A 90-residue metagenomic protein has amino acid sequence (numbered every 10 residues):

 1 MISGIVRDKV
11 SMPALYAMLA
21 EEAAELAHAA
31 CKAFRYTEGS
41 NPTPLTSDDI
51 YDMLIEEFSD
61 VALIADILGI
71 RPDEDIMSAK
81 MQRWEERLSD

Functional and structural regions predicted by a protein language model:
M1-D90: Flexible "arm" and connector segments at domain edges
